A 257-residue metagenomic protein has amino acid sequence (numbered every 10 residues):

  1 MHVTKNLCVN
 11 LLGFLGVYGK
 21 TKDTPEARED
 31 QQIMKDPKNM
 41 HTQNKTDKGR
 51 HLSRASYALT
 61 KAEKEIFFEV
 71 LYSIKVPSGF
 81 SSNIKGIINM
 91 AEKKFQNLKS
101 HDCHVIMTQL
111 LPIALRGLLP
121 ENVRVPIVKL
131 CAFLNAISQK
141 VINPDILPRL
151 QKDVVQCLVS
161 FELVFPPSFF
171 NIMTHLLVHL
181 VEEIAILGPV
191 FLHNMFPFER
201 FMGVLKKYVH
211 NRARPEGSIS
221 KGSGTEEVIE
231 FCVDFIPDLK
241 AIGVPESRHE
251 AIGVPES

Functional and structural regions predicted by a protein language model:
M1-S257: A structural signal for the principal folded core domain
